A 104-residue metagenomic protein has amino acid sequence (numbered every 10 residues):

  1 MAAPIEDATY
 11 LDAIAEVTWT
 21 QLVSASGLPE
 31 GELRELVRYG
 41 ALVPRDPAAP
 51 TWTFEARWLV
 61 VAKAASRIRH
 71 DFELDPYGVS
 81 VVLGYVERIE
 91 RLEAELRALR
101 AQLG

Functional and structural regions predicted by a protein language model:
A2-S24, E30-R34, R38-G104: Arg/Lys-rich, alpha-helical DNA-contact motif
